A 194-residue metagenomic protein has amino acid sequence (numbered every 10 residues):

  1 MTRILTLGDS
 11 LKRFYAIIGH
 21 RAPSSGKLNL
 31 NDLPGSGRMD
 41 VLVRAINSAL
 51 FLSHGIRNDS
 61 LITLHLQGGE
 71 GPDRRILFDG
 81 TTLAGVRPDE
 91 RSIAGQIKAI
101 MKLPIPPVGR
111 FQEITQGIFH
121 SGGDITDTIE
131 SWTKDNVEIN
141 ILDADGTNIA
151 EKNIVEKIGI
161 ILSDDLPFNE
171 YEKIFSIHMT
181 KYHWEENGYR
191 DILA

Functional and structural regions predicted by a protein language model:
M1-A194: Post-transcriptional modification and biogenesis factors for structured RNAs of the translation apparatus
